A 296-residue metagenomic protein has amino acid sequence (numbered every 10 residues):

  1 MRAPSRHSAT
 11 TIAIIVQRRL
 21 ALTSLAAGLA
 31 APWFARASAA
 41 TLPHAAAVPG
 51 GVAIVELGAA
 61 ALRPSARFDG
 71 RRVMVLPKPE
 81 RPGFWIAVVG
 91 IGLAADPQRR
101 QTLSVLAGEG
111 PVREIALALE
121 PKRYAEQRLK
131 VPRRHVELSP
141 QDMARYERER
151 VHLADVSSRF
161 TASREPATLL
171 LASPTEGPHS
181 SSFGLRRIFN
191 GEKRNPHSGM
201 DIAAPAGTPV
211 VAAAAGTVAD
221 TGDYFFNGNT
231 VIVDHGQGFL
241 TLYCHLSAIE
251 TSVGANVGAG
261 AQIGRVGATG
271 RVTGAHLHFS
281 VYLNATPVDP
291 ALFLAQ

Functional and structural regions predicted by a protein language model:
M1-V16, T23-A31: N-terminal secretory signal peptides
R18-R19, V211: Short, cationic motifs built from Arg/Lys/His that form the positively charged side of catalytic pockets
A21, K122-L129, T251-A255: Short, surface-exposed linear segments at secondary-structure transitions and domain or protein termini
S38-I115: Cationic-aromatic interfacial patches
A39, A116-N227: Surface-exposed, glycine-biased beta-strand/turn segments
P77-R81, A118-R123, L246-I249, F293-Q296: A short, sequence-level motif marking secondary-structure junctions
D96-P97, R123-Q127, V288: Short, charged/polar, Gly/Pro-enriched secondary-structure boundary elements
A172-Q296: Catalytic cores of peptidoglycan-degrading enzymes
